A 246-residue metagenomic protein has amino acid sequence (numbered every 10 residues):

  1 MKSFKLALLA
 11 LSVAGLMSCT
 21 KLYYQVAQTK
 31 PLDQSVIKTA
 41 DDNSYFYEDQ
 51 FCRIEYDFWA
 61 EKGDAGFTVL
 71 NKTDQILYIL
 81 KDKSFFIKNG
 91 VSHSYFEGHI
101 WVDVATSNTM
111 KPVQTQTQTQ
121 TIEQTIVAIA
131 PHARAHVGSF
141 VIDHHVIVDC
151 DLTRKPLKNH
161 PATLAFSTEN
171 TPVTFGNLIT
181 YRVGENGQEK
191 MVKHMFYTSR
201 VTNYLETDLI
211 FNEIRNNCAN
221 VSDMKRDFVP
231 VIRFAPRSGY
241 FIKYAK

Functional and structural regions predicted by a protein language model:
M1-L8: Bacterial N-terminal signal peptides that target proteins for export
G15-S18: C-terminal motif of bacterial Sec signal peptides marking the signal peptidase cleavage site
K21-E61, V229: Low-complexity, acidic Ser/Thr/Pro/Gly-rich terminal tails and inter-domain linkers that flank the onset of structured
F46-F51, T117-Q120, L157-H160: Short linear interaction motifs
F51-K62, T68, K72, L164-T168: Short, solvent-exposed beta-strand/turn "edge" segments of beta-rich domains on protein surfaces
E55, G66-T68, H136-G138, G176-L178: Beta-strand secondary-structure signal
T73-R134, I142, Y204-K246: The feature marks short-to-medium sequence segments in extracytoplasmic or secretory-pathway proteins
G138, I142-C218: Terminal connector regions
